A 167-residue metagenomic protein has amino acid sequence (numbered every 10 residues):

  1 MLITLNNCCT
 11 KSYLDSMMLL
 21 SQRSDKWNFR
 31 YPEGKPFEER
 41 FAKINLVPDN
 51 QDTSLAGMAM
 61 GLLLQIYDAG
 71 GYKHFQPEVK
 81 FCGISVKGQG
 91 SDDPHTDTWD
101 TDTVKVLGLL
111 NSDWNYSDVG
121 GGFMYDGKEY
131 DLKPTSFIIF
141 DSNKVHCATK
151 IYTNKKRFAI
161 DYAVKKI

Functional and structural regions predicted by a protein language model:
M1-H74: Non-heme Fe(II)/2-oxoglutarate
D68-I167: Catalytic core of non-heme Fe(II) oxygenases with the double-stranded beta-helix
